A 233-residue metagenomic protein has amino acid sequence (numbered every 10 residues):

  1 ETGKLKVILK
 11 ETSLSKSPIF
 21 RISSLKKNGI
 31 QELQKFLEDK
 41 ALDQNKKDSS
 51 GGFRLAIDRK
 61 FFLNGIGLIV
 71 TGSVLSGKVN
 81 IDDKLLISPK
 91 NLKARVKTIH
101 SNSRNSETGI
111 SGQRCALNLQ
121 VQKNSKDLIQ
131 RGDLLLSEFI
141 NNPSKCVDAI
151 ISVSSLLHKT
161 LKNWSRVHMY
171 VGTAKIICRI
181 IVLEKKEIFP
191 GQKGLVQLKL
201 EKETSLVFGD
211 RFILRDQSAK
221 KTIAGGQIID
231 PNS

Functional and structural regions predicted by a protein language model:
E1, F20-N28, L33, I180 (+2 more regions): G-domain G4 guanine-recognition motif of GTPases
G3-V7, K123-S233: C-terminal effector modules of nucleic-acid-centric enzymes and ribosome-associated factors
V7-L157, G194: Conserved catalytic-core segments of large NTP-driven translation/proteostasis enzymes
